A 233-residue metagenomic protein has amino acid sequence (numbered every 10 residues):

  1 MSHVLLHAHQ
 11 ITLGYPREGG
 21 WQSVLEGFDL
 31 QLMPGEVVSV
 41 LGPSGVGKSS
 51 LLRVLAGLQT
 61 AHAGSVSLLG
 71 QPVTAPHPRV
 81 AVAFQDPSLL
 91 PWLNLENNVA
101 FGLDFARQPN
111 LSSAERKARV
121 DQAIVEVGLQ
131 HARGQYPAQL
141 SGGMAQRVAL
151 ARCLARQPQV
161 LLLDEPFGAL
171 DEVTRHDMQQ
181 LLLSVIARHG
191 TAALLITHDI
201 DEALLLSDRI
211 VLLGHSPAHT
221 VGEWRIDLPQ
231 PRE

Functional and structural regions predicted by a protein language model:
L41-P43: The feature captures the beta-strand-to-loop junction immediately N-terminal to the Walker
A56: Helix-to-loop junction immediately C-terminal to a conserved catalytic motif
G64-P76: Conserved ABC transporter NBD signature motif
E96-D104, K117, D121: Short helical segment in ABC ATPase nucleotide-binding domains corresponding to the A-loop/adjacent helical element
L111-A132, S184: Conserved ABC ATPase "signature" region
Q135-A138, R156: Conserved signature/switch motifs of ABC ATPase nucleotide-binding domains
L150: Hydrophobic anchor residue at the start of the ABC signature
L161-D164: Catalytic Walker B motif of ABC-type/P-loop ATPase nucleotide-binding domains
